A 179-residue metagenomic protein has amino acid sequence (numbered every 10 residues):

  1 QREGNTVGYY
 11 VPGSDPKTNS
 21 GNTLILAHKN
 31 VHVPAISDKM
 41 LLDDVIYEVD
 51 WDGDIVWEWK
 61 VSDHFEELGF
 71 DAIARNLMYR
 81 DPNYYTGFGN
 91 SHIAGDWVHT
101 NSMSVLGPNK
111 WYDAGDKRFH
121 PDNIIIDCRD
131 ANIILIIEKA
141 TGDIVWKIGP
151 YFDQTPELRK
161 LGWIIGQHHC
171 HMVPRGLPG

Functional and structural regions predicted by a protein language model:
Q1-G179: Histidine-/acidic-rich catalytic cores in large beta-rich domains
